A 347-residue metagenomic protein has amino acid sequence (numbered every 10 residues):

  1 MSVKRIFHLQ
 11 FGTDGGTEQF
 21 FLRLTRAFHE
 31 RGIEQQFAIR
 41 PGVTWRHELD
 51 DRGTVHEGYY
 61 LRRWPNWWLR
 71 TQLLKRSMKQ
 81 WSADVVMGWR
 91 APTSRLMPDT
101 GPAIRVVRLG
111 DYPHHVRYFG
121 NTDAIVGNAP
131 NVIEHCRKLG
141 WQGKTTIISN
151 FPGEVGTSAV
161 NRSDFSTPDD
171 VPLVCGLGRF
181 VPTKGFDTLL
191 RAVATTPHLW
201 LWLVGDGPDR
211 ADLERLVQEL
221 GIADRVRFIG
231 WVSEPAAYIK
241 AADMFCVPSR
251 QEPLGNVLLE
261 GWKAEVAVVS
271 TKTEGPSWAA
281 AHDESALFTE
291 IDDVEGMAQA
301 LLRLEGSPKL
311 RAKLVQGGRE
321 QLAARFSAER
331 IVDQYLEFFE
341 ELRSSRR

Functional and structural regions predicted by a protein language model:
H8-N66: N-terminal strand-loop element at the rim of the active site of nucleotide-sugar-dependent glycosyltransferases
G15-R26, P172, G176-T195, P208-R215 (+2 more regions): A conserved mid-protein helix/loop that constitutes part of the nucleotide-sugar donor-binding site
A38, A267-T271, A280: Short hydrophobic beta-strand element within catalytic cores of glycosyltransferases and related nucleotide-activated
W67-R70, M87-S94, L109-G110: Short His-centered aromatic/hydrophobic patch
D123-A159: Donor nucleotide-sugar binding/catalytic pocket of nucleotide-sugar-dependent glycosyltransferases
W231, R250: Aromatic "clamp/platform" in nucleotide-sugar-dependent glycosyltransferases that forms part of the donor/acceptor
H282-D283, L287-V294, R303-P308: Conserved acidic donor-binding segment of nucleotide-sugar-dependent glycosyltransferases
G296, R303, L310-R325, I331-E337: A short, well-ordered alpha-helix in the C-terminal region of glycosyltransferases
